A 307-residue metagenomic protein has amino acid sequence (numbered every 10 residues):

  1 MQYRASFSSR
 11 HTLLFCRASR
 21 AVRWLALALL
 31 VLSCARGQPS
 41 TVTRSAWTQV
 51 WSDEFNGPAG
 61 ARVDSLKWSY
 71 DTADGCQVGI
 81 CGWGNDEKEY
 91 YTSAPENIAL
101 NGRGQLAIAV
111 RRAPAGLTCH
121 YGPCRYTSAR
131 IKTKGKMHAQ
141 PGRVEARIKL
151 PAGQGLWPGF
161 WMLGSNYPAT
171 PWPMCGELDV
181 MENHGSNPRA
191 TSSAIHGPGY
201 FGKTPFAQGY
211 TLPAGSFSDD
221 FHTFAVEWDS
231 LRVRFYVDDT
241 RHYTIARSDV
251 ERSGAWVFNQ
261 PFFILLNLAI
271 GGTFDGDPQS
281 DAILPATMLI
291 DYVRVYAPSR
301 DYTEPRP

Functional and structural regions predicted by a protein language model:
M1-S19: N-terminal secretory signal peptides that target proteins for export/translocation
V22-S33: Bacterial N-terminal signal peptides
C34-P307: GH16 jelly-roll
